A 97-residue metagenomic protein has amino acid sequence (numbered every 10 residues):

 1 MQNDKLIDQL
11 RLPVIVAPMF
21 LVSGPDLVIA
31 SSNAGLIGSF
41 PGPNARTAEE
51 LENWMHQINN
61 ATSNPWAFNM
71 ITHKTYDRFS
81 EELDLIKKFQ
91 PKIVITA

Functional and structural regions predicted by a protein language model:
M1-A97: Active-site entrance/lid segments in N-terminal catalytic domains of soluble metabolic enzymes
